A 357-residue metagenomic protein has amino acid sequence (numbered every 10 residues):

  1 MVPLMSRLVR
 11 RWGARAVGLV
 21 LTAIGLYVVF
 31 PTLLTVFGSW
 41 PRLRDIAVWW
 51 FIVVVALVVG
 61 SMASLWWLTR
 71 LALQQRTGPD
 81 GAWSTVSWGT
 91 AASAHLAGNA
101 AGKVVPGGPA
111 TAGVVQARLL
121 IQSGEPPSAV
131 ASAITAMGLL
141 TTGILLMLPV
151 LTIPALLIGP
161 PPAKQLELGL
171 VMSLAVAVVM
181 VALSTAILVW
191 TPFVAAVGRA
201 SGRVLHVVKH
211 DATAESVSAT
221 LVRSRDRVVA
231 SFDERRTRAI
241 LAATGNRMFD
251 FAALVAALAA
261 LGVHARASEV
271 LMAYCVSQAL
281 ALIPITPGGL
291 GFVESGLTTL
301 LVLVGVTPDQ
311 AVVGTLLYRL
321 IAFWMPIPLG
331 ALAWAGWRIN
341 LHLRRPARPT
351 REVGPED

Functional and structural regions predicted by a protein language model:
M1-W40, G98-D211, L290-D357: Transmembrane helix-loop-helix hairpins in multi-pass inner-membrane proteins
T22-A23, W50-V54, A97-G102, H210 (+2 more regions): Short alpha-helical transmembrane interface motifs in multi-pass membrane proteins
G25, T35, S64-A72, Q116 (+3 more regions): Hydrophobic/aromatic residues in alpha-helical transmembrane segments
F37-D45, L120, T220-F232: A short amphipathic helical element positioned immediately N-terminal to and/or at the very start of a transmembrane
V59-Q74, G102-V114, L282-V293: Short helix-coil transition sites and intra-membrane helix breaks within transmembrane domains of multi-pass
S64-A97, L258-A273: Membrane-embedded helical hairpins/re-entrant loop segments and their flanking transmembrane helices within multi-pass
R76-T77, L258-I283, P287-L317: Membrane-interfacial helix-loop connectors
A214-L261: Alpha-helical transmembrane segments and their immediate interhelical loop/hinge regions in multi-pass membrane
